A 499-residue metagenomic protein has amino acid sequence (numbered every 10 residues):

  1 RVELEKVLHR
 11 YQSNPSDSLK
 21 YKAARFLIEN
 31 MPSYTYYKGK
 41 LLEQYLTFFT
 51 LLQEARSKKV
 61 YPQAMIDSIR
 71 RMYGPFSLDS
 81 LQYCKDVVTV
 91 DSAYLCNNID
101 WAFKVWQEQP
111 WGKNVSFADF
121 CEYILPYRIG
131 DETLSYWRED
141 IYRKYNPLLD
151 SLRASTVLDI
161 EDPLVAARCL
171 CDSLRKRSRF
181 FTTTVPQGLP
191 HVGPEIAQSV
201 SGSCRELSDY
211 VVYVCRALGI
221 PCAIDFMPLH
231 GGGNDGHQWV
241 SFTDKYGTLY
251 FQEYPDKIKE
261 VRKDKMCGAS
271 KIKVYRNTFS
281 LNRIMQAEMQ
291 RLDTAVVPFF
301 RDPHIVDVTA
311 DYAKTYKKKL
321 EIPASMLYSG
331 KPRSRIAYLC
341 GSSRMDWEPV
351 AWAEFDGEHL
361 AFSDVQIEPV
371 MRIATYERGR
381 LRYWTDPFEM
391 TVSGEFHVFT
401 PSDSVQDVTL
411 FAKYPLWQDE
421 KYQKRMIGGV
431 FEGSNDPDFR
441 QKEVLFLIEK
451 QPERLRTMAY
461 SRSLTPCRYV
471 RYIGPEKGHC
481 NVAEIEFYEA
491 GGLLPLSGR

Functional and structural regions predicted by a protein language model:
V2-S199: Secondary-structure boundary elements
T156-S173, T184-P194, V200-T294: Hydrophobic/aromatic-rich core segments of domains that either
Q290-K317: Beta-strand-rich domain onsets/edges
D307-A310, K319-R333, W417-K421: Structural motif
R333-W352, G433-N435, F439-K442, F446: Short amphipathic beta-strand segments in non-cytosolic proteins
G357-R380, L464-P466: Short Pro-Gly-centered beta-turn/loop motif in secreted/extracellular proteins
E377-S404, F487: Structured interaction patches on ligand/partner-binding surfaces of diverse proteins
D403-V444, K450-R499: Aromatic, loop-rich ligand-recognition surfaces of beta-strand-rich domains
